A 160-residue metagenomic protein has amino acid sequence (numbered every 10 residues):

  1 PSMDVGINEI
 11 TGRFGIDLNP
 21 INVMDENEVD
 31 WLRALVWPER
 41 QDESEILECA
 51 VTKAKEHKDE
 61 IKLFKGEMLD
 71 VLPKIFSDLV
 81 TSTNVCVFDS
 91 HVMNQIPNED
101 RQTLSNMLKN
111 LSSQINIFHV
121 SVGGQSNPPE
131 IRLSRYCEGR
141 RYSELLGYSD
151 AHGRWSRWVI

Functional and structural regions predicted by a protein language model:
P1-K65, D78-V80: Class I S-adenosyl-L-methionine-dependent methyltransferase module
I7-E9, D59-I61, K65, Q95 (+3 more regions): C-terminal His-loop and adjacent cap/lid subdomain of alpha/beta-hydrolase
D59-E60, S82-V85, I115: Short coil/turn segments at beta-strand junctions that form active-site/ligand-binding loops
G66-V71: Conserved SAM/SAH-binding loop
P73-C86: A short acidic, Gly/Pro-enriched loop at the edge of an enzyme's catalytic core that lines a small-molecule cofactor
V85-N98: A short SAM/SAH-binding and catalytic strip from SAM-dependent methyltransferases
I96-L145: C-terminal substrate-binding/active-site "lid" region of AdoMet-derived donor-dependent transferases
C137-I160: SAM/dcSAM-binding transferase cores
